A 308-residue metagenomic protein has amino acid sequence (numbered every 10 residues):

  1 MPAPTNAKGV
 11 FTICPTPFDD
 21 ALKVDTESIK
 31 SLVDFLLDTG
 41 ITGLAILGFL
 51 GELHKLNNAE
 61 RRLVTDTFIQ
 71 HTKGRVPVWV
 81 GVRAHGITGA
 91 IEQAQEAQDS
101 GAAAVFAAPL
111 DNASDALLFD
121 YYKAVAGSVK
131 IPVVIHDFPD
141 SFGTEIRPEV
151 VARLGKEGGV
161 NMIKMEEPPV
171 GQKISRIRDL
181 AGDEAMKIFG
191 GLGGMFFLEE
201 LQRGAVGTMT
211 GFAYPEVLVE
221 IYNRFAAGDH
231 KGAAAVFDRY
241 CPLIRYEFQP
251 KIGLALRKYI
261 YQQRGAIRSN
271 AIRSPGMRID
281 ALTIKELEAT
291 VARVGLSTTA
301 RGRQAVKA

Functional and structural regions predicted by a protein language model:
A3-E145, Y261: Active-site beta->alpha loop and helix N-cap motifs at the rims of alpha/beta catalytic domains
T12, I46, G51-H54, A84 (+5 more regions): Short, flexible micro-motifs
D25-S28, L32, E60, V64 (+12 more regions): General structural feature for long, well-ordered alpha-helical segments within catalytic domains of soluble enzymes
G51, G86, N112-A113, D140-S141 (+5 more regions): Positions that flank functional sites
L63, T67-T72, E96, S100 (+7 more regions): Alpha-helical structural signal in soluble globular domains
V76-P77, V133, M162, A185 (+1 more regions): Secondary-structure boundary/capping signal
P139-C241, R245-Q249: Catalytic alpha/beta core domains of metabolic enzymes, predominantly
E199-A308: Structured C-terminal cap/extension of enzyme domains
